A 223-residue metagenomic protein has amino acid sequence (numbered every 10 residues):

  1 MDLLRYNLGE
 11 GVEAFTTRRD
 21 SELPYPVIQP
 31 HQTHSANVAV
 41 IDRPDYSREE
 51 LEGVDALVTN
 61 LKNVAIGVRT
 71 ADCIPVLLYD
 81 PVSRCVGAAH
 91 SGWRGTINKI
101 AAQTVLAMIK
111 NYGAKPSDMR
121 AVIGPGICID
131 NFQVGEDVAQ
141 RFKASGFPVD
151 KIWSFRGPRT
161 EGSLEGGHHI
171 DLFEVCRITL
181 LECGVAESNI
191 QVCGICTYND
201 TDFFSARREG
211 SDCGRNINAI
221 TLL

Functional and structural regions predicted by a protein language model:
M1-L223: Active-site microenvironment for binding and transforming phosphate-containing groups
